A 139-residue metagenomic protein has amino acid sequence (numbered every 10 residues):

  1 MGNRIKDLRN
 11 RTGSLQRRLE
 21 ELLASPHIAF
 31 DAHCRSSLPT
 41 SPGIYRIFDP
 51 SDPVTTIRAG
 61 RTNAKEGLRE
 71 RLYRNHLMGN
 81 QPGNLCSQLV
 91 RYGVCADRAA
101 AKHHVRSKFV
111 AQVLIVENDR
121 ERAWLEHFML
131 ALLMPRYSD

Functional and structural regions predicted by a protein language model:
M1-R69, D97-A100, V110-W124, F128: GIY-YIG nuclease catalytic motif and its immediate N-terminal context
R71-L77: Short Gly/aromatic-enriched secondary-structure transition segments
Y73, V105-R106, L130: Alpha-helix boundary recognition
L77-V110: Acidic, metal/cofactor-coordinating or nucleic-acid-engaging core segments within structured domains
L85, L89, R122, F128-L130: General N-terminal targeting signals
A131, P135-R136: Alpha-helical coupling/stalk and coiled-coil linker elements that connect catalytic or binding modules and transmit
